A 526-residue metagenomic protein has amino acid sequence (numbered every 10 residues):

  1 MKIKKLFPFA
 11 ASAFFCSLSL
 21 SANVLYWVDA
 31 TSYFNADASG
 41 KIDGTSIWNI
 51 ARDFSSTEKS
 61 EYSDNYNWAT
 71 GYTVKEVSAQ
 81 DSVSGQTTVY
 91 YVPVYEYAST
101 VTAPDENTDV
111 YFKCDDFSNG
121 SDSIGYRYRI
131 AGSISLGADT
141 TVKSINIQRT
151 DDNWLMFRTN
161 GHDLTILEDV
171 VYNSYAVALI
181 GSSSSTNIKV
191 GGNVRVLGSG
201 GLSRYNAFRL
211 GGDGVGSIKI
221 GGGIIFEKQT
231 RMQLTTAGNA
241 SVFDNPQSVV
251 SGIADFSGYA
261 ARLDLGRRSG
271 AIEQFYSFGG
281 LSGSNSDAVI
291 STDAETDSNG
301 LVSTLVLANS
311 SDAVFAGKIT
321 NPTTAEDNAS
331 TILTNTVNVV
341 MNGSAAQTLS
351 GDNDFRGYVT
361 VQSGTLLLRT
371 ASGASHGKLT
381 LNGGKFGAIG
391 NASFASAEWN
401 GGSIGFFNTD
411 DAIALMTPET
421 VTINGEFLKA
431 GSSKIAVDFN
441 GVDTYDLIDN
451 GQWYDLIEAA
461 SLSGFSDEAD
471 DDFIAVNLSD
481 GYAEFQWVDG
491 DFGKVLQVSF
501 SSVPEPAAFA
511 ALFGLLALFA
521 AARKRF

Functional and structural regions predicted by a protein language model:
M1-A10, P506-A507: Bacterial N-terminal signal peptides that target proteins for export
F9-S17, A517: Bacterial N-terminal signal peptides
S21-Y172, A308, V442-S502: Solvent-exposed adhesion/ligand-recognition segments of exported proteins
W27-I47, R158-V250, S286-T380, L428-S432 (+1 more regions): Extracellular repeat-rich scaffold modules on cell surfaces
A261, A345, G364-L366, G384 (+1 more regions): Glycine-centered positions in the ABC transporter ATPase nucleotide-binding domain
S303-T304, S311, N338-V339, L368-W453: Extracellular beta-strand/loop-rich repeat segments of large surface/secreted proteins
E505-A522: A short, hydrophobic C-terminal helix/tail in secreted or cell-surface proteins
